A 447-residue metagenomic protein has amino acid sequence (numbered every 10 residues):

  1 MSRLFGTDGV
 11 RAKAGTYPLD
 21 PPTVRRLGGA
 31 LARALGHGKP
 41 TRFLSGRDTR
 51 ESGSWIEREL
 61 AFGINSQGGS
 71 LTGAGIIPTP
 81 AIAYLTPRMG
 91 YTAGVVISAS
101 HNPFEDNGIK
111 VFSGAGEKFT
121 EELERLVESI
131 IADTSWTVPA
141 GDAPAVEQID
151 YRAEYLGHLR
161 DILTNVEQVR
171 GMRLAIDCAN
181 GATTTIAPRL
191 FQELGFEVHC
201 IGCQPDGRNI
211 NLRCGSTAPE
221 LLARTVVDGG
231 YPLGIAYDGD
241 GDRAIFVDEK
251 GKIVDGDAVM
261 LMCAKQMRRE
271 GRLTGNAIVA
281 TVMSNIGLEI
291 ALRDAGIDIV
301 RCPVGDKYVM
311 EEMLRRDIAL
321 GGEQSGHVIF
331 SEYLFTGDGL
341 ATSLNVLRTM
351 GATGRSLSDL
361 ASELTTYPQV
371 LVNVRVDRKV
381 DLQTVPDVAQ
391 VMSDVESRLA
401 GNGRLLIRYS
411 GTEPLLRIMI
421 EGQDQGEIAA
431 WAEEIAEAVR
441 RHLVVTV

Functional and structural regions predicted by a protein language model:
M1-G68, A93, A145-M172, T384: An N-terminal, well-structured beta->alpha segment
D8, S45, I82, V95 (+11 more regions): Buried hydrophobic positions in well-ordered alpha/beta secondary-structure cores of metabolic enzymes
R33, H37, T41-D106, R189-V247: N-terminal small/polar loop signature for handling phosphorylated ligands or for N-terminal nucleophile
P40-D48, T72, R173-A175, N276-V282 (+1 more regions): Short glycine-rich phosphate-binding loop at a beta-alpha junction
L71-P80, I253-G256, A280-T281, C302-P303: Active-site nucleophile and cofactor-binding loops and adjacent substrate-binding regions of central metabolic enzymes
F104-E105, V111-T120, S129, P219-T281 (+1 more regions): Replace "Mg2+/Mn2+-dependent" with "divalent metal-dependent
N107-G229, V447: Gly/Ser/Thr-enriched, mixed-charge loops and adjacent short helices that form phosphate/oxyanion-binding elements
L233, E270-V447: Phosphate-binding and adjacent anionic-ligand microenvironments
